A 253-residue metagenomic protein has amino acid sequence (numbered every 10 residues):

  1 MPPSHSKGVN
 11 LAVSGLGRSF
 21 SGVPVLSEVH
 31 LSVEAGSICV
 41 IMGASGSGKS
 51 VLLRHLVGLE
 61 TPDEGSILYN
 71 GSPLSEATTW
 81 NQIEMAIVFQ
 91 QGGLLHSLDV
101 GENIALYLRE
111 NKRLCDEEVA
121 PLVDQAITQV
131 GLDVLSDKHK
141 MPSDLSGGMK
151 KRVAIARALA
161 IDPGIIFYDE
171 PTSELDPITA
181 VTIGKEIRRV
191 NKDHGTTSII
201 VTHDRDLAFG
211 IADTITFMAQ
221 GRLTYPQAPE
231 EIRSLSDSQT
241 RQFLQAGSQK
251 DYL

Functional and structural regions predicted by a protein language model:
M42-A44: The feature captures the beta-strand-to-loop junction immediately N-terminal to the Walker
V57: Helix-to-loop junction immediately C-terminal to a conserved catalytic motif
P73-A86, I232-S236: ABC ATPase NBD coupling module
E117-S136: Conserved ABC ATPase "signature" region
M141-L145, M149: Conserved ABC ATPase signature
D162: Conserved catalytic motifs of ABC-family nucleotide-binding domains
I166-D169: Catalytic Walker B motif of ABC-type/P-loop ATPase nucleotide-binding domains
